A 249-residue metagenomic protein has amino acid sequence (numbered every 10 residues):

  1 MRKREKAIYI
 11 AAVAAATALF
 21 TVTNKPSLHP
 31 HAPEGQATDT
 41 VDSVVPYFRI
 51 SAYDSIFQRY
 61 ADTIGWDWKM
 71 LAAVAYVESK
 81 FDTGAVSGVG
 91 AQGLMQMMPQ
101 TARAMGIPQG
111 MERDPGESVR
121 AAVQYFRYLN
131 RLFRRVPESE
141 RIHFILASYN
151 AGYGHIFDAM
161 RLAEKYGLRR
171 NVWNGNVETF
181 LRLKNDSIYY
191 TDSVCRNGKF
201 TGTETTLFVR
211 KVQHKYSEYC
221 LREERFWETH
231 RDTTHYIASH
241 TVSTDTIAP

Functional and structural regions predicted by a protein language model:
M1-A15: N-terminal Sec-pathway targeting helices
A15-K25: Hydrophobic alpha-helical membrane-insertion segments, chiefly the h-region of N-terminal signal peptides
T23-T233: Catalytic glycan-binding domains that act on GlcNAc-containing polysaccharides
W227-T229, I237-A238, V242-S243: Intrinsically disordered, low-complexity segments enriched in small/polar and acidic residues
T246-P249: Short, solvent-exposed mixed-charge patches
